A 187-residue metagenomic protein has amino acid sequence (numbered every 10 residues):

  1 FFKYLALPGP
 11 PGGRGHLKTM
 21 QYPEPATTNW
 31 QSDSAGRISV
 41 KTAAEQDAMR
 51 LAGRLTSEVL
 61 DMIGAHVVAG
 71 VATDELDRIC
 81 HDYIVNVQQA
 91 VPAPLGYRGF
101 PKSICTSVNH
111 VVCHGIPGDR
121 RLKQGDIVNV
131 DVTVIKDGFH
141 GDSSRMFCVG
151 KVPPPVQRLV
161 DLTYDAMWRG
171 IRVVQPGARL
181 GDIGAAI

Functional and structural regions predicted by a protein language model:
F2-I187: Active-site neighborhoods and metal-handling regions in enzymes and metal-associated proteins
